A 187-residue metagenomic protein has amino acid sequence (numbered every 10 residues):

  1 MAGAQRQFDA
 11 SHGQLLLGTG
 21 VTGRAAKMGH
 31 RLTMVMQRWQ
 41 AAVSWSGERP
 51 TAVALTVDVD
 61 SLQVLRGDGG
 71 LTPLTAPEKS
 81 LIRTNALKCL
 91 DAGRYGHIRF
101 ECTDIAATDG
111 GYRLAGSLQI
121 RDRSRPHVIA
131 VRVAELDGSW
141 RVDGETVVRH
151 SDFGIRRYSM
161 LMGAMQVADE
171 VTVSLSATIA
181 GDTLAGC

Functional and structural regions predicted by a protein language model:
M1-C187: Low-complexity, acidic/polar, glycine-enriched regions of mature
